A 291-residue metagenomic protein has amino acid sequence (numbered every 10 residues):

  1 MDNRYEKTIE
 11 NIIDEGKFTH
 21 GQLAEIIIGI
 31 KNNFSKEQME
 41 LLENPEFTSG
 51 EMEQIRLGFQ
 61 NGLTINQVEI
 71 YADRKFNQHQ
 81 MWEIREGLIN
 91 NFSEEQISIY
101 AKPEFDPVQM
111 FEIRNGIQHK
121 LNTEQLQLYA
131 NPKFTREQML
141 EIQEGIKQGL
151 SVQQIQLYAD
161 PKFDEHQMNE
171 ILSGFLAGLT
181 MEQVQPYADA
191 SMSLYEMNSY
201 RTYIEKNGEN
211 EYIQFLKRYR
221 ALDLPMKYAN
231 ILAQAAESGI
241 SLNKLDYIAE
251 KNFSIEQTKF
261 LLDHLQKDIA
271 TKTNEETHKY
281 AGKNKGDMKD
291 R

Functional and structural regions predicted by a protein language model:
M1-R291: General marker for long, soluble alpha-helical cores
